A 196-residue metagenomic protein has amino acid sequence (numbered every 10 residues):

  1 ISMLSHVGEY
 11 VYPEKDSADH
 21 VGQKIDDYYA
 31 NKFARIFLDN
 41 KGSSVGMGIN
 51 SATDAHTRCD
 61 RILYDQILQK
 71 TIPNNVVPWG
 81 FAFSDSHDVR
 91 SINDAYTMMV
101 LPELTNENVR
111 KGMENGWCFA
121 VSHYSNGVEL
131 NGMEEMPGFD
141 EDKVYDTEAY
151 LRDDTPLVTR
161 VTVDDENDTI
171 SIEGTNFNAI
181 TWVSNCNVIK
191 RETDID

Functional and structural regions predicted by a protein language model:
I1-D196: Extended, charged catalytic domains and RNA/DNA-binding interfaces, predominantly in divalent-metal-using enzymes
